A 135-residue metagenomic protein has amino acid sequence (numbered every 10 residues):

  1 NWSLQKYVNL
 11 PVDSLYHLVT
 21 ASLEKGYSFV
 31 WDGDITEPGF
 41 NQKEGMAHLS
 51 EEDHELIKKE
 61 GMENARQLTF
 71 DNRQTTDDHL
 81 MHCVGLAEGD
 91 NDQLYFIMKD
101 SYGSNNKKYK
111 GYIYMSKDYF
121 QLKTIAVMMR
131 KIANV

Functional and structural regions predicted by a protein language model:
N1-V135: Active-site signature of cysteine proteases
